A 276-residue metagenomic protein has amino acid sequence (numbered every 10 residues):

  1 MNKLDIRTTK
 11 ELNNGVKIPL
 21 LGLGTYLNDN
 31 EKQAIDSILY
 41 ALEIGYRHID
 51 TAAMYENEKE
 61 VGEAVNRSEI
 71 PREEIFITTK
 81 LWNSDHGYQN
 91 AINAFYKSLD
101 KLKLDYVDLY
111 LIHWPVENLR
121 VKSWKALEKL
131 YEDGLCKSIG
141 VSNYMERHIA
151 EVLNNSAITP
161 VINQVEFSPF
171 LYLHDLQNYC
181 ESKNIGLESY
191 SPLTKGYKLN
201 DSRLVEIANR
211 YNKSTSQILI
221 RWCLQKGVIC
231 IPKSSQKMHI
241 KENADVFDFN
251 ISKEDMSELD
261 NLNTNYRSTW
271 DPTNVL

Functional and structural regions predicted by a protein language model:
M1-I75, T194, N274-V275: N-terminal binding-site loop/beta-alpha segment at the start of enzyme catalytic domains that lines or forms
N2-K10, K59, E63-N66, A94-K97 (+2 more regions): Alpha-helical scaffolding within the catalytic cores of extracellular/periplasmic polymer-degrading hydrolases
L12-N13, G62-E74, Y96-D105, K129-Y131 (+2 more regions): Acidic (Asp/Glu)-rich catalytic clusters
N28-K32, T51-E60, S84-Q89, E117-L119 (+2 more regions): Acidic-and-aromatic substrate-binding clefts and catalytic sites of carbohydrate-active enzymes
D29-L42, G87-L102, K122, R147-A150 (+1 more regions): Short, acidic/polar
H48, Y106-L109, S138, I162: Residues at the N-termini of beta-strands
K80, S84-E128: Glycine/small-residue-rich loop that forms an oxyanion/phosphate-binding "nest" at active or ligand-binding sites
W114-L276: Beta/alpha (TIM)-barrel catalytic core signal, keyed to glycine-rich beta->alpha loops juxtaposed to Asp/Glu that bind
